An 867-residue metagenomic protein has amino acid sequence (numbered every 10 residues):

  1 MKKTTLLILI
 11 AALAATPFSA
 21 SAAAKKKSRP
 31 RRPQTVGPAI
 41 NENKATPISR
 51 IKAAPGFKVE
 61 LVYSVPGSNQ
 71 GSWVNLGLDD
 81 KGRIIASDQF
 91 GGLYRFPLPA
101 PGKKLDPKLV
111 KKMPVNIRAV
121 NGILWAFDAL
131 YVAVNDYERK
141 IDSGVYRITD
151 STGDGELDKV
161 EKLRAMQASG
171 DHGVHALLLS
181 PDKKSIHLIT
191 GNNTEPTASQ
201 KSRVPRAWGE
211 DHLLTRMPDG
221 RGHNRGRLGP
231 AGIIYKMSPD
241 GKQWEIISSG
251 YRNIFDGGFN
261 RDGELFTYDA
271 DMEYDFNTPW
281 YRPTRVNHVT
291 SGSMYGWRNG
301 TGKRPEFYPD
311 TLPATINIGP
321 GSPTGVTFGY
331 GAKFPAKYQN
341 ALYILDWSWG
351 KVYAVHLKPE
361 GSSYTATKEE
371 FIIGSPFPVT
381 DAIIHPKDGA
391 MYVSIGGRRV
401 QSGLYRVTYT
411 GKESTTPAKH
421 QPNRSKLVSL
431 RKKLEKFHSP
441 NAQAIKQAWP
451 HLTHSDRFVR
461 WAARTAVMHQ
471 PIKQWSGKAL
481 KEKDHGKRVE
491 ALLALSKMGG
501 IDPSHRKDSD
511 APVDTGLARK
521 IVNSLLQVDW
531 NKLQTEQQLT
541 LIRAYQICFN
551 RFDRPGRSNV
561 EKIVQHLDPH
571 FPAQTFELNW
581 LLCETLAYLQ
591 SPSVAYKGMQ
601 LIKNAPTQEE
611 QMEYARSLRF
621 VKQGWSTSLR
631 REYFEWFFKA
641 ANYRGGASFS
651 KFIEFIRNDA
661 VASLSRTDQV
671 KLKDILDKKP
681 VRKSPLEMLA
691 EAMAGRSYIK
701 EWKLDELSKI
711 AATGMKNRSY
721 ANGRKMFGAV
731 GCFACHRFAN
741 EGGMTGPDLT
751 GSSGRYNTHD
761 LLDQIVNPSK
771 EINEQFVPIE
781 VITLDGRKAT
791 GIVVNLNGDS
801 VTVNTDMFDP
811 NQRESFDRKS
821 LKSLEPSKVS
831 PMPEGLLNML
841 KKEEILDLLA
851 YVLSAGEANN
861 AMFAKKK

Functional and structural regions predicted by a protein language model:
M1-K26: Bacterial Sec-dependent N-terminal signal peptides
A24-K436, A690, F738-E741, D817-K819 (+2 more regions): Beta-propeller domains with acidic blade repeats across secreted/periplasmic ectodomains and cytosolic WD/CNH propellers
V62, L130, S697-K709, V766 (+5 more regions): C-terminal capping alpha-helices of c-type cytochrome domains
D80, A129, A466, T540 (+2 more regions): Short pre-active-site segment immediately N-terminal to redox-active cysteine/selenocysteine motifs in thiol-based
A100, V110-M113, G742-N767, P778-P826: Gly/Gly-Pro-rich "capping" loops immediately C-terminal to redox-active cysteine motifs in periplasmic/lumenal
V379-I383, D388, G397, E609-A615 (+3 more regions): C-terminal structured "cap/appendage" subdomains that terminate the fold
A382, L404, G723, F727-A739 (+2 more regions): The canonical Cys-X-X-Cys-His
G396, Y409-M726, T745, S752-G754 (+4 more regions): Long, ordered, helix-rich scaffold segments
